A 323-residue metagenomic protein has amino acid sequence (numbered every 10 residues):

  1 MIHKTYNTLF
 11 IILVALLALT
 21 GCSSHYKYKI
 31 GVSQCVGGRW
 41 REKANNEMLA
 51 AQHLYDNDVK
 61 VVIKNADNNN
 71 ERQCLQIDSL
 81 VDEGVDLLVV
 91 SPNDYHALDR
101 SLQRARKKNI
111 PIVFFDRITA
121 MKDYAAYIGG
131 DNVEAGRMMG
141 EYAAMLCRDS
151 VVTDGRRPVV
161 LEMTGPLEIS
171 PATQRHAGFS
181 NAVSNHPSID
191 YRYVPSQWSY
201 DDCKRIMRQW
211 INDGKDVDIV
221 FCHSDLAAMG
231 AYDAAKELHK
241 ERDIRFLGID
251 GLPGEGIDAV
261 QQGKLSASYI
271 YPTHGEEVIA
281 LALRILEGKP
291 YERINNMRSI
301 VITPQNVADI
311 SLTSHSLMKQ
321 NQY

Functional and structural regions predicted by a protein language model:
M1-K29, Q103-I110, K319: Short, low-complexity disordered leader/linker segments with a strong preference for bacterial N-terminal type II
C22, M163-L167, P171, A182-V183 (+1 more regions): Hinge/cleft segment of the Venus flytrap/periplasmic-binding protein
K29-E47, A51, Y55, V62-C74 (+4 more regions): Extracytoplasmic "Venus flytrap"
W40-Y55, A135-M139, S170-I189, I206 (+2 more regions): Short, solvent-exposed amphipathic alpha-helices that sit in or adjacent to ligand/effector-binding or catalytic
Q52-A66, V160-E162, S180-Y200: Short beta-strand elements in bilobed, periplasmic/extracellular small-molecule ligand-binding domains
Q73, I128-R156, C203-M207, L252-G256 (+1 more regions): Hydrophobic alpha-helical segments within soluble ligand-binding/sensing domains
D78, L87-R106, F179, R192 (+1 more regions): Hydrophobic alpha-helical
H96-E134, M145, R156-V159, L252-Q261 (+1 more regions): Flexible loop/hinge segments that line or gate small-molecule binding clefts
